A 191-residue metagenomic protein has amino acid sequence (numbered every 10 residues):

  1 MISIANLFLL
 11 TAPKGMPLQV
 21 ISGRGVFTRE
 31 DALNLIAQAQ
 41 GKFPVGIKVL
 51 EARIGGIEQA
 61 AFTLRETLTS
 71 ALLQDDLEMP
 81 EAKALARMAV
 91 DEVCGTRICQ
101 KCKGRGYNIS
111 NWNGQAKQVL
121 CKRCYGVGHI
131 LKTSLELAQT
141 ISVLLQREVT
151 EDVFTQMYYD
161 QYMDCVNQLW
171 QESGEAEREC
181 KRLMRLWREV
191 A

Functional and structural regions predicted by a protein language model:
M1-L85: N-terminal alpha-helical interaction blocks
I4-A12, I36, T63-T69, A89-V90 (+2 more regions): Generic hydrophobic, helix-prone segments enriched in Leu/Val/Ile
A84-I98, S110-A116: Short, flexible, mixed-charge glycine/proline-rich loop motifs that serve as phosphate/nucleic-acid-contacting
I98-K101, L120-R123: The −1 position to Zn-ligating cysteines in a subset of zinc-ribbon hairpins
K103-G106, Y125-G128: Cys/His-coordinated zinc-binding microdomains
N108-N111, I130-L131: Short, non-ligating residues that shape and space the ligands of small metal-coordination modules and catalytic
K117-K122, K132: Glycine-centric low-complexity repeats
H129-A191: Long, charge-rich boundary regions
